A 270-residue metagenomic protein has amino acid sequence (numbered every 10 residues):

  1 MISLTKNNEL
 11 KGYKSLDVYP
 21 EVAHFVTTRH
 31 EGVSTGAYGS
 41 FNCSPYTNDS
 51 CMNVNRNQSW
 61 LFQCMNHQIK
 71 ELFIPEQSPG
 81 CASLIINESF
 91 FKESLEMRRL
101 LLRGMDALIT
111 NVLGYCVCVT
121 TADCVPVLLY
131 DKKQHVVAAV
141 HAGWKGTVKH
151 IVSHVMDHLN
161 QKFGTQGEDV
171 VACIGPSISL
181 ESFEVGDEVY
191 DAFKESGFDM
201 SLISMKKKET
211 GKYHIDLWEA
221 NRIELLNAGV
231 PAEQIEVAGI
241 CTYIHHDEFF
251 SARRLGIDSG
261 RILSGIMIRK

Functional and structural regions predicted by a protein language model:
M1-K270: Active-site microenvironment for binding and transforming phosphate-containing groups
